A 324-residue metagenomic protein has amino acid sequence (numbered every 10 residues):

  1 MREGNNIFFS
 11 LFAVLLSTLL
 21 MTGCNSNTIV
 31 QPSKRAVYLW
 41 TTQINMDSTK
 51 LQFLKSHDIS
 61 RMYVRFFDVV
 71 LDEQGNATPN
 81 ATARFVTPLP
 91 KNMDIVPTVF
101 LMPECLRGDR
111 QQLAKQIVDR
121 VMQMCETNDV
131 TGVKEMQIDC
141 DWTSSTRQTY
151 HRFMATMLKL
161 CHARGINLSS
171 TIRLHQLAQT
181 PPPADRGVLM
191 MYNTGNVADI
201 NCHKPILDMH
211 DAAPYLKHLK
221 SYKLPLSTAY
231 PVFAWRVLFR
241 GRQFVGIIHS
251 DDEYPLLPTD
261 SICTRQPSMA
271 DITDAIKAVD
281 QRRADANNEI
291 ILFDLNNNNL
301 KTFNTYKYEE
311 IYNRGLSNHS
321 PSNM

Functional and structural regions predicted by a protein language model:
R2-L11: Bacterial N-terminal signal peptides that target proteins for export
M21-G23: C-terminal motif of bacterial Sec signal peptides marking the signal peptidase cleavage site
N25-N27: Bacterial signal peptide processing site
V30-W40, D68-L189: Chitinase-like catalytic core of GlcNAc-active glycosidases
D47-L71, T127-D129: Catalytic domains of carbohydrate-active enzymes, especially glycoside hydrolases
H57, L89-M93, M124-G132, L160-R164 (+2 more regions): A structural motif corresponding to the C-terminal end of an alpha-helix and its immediate exit/capping segment
Q148-R240: Substrate-binding surface in catalytic domains of secreted glycosidases
F233-W235, G241-M324: Substrate-binding cleft of secreted/luminal carbohydrate-active enzymes
